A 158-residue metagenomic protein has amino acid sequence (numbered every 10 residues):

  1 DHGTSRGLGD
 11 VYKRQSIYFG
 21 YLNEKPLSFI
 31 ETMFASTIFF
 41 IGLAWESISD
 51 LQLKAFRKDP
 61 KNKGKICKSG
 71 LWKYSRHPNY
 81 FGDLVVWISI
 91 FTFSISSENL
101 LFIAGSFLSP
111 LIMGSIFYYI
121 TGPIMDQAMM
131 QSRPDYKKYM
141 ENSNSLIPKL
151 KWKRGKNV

Functional and structural regions predicted by a protein language model:
D1-Y12: Single conserved hydrophobic/aromatic residue that forms the stacking wall/gate of nucleotide- or nucleobase-binding
G9, Q15-Q52, R57, K61-V158: Hydrophobic transmembrane alpha-helices
